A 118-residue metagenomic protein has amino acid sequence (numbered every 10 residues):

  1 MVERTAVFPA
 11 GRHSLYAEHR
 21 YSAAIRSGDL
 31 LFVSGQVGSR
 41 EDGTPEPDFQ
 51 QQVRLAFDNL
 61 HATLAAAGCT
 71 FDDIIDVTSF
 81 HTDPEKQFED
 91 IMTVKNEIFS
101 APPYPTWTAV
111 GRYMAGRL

Functional and structural regions predicted by a protein language model:
M1-D58, A62-I75, H81-L118: N-terminal presequence-like segments and the immediate start of the first folded domain
